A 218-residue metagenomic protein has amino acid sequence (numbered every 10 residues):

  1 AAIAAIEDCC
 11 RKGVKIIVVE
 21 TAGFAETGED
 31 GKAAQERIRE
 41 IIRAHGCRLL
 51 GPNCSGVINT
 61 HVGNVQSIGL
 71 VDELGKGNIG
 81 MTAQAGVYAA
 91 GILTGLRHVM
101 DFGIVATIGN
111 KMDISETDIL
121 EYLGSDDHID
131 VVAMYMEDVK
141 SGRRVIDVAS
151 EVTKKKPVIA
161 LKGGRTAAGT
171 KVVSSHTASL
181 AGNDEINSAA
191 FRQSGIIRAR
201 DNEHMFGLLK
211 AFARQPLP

Functional and structural regions predicted by a protein language model:
A1-P218: Catalytic-core regions of core metabolic enzymes, especially those transforming organic acids/acyl-group intermediates
